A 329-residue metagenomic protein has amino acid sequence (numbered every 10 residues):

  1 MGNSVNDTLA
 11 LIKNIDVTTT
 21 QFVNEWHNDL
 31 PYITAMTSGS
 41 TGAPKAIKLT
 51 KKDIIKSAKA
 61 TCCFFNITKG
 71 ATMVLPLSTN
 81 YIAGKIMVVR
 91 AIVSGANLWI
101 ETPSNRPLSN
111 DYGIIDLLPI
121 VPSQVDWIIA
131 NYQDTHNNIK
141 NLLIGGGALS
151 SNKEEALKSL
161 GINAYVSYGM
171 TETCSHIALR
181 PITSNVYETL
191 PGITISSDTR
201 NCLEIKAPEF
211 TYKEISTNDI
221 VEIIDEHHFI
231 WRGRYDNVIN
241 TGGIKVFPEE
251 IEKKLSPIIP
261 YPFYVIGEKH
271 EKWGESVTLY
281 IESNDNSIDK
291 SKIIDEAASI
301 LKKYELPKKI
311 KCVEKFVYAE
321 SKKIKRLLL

Functional and structural regions predicted by a protein language model:
M1-V17, I55-V74, S104-D116: Conserved ATP-dependent adenylate/AMP-binding module captured primarily in the ANL superfamily
D16-M36, K69-G70: Conserved pre-ATP/AMP-binding loop-to-beta segment of ANL
Y32-K59, N66: Conserved AMP-binding A3 loop
L49-K56, T72-W127: AMP-binding/adenylate-forming
N131-T183: Gly/Ser/Thr-rich phosphate-binding loop
A148, I177-S216: Adenylate-forming AMP-binding core of the ANL superfamily, especially NRPS adenylation
I215-E305: AMP-binding/adenylate-forming catalytic core of the ANL superfamily
T278-E282, E296-L329: Conserved C-terminal "lid"/linker of ANL adenylate-forming enzymes
